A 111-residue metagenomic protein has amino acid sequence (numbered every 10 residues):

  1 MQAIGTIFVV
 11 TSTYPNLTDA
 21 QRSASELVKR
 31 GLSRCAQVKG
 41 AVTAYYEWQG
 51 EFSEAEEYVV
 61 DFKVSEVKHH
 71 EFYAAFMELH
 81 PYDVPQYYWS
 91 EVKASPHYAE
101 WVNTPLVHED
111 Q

Functional and structural regions predicted by a protein language model:
M1-Q111: Positively charged, small/polar-rich N-terminal and surface patches that mediate targeting and assembly and bind
